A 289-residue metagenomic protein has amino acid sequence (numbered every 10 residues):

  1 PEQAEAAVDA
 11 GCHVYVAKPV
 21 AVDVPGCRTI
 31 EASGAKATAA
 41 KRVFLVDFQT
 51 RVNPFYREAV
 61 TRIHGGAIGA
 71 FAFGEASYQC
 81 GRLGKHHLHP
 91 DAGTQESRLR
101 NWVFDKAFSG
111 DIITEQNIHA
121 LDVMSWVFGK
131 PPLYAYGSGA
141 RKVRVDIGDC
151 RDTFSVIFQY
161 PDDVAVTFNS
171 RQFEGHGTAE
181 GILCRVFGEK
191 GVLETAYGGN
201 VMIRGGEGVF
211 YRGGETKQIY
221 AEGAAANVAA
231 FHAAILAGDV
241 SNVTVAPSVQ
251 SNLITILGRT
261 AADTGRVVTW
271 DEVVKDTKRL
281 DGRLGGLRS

Functional and structural regions predicted by a protein language model:
P1, V20-D23, Q49-V52, S77-C80 (+2 more regions): Short, solvent-exposed turn/loop segments enriched in Gly/Ser/Thr/Pro and often Arg
E2, P90, S97, G223-A230: Generic alpha-helical secondary structure signal
E2-A6, G26-C27, Y56-R57, K85-H89 (+1 more regions): Short, solvent-exposed loop/turn and secondary-structure capping segments
E2-V52, G66: Beta-strand-loop-alpha-helix segment that lines the small-molecule cofactor/substrate pocket of alpha/beta enzymes
A39-L45, Q49-G148, F158, E174-T178 (+2 more regions): Predominantly a Rossmann-like dinucleotide-binding segment in NAD(P)-dependent oxidoreductases
E115, H119-P132, Y136, D146 (+2 more regions): C-terminal helical cap and adjacent loop that interface with cofactors, partners, or active-site loops
I157-D162, G188: Active-site beta-strand termini and strand-to-loop segments that position acidic
F168-F173: Flexible, glycine/threonine-enriched loop-and-boundary segments that flank and lead into catalytic domains of large
